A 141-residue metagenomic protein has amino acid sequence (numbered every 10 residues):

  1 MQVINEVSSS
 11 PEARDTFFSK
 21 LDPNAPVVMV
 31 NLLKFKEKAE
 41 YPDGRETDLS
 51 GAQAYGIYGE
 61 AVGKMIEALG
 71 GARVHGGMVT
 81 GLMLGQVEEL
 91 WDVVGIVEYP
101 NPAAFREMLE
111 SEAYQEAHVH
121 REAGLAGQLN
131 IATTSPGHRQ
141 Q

Functional and structural regions predicted by a protein language model:
M1-V93, P100-A104, T134-Q141: Short S/T/G/P-rich N-terminal loop/turn motif that feeds into the first structured element of a domain
I96-E98, P102-Q141: Short, Lys/Arg-rich amphipathic alpha-helical interaction segments that bind nucleic acids or acidic protein surfaces
